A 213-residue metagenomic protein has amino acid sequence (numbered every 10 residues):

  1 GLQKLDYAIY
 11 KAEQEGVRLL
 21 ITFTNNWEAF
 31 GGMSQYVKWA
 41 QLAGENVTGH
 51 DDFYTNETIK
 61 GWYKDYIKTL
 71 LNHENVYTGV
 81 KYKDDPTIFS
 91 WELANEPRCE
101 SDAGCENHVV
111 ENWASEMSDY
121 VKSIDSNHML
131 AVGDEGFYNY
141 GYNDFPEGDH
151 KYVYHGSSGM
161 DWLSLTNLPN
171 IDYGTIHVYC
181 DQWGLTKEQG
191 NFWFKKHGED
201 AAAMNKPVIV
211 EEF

Functional and structural regions predicted by a protein language model:
G1-K196, A203-M204: Active-site mouth of glycoside hydrolases
G133, I209-E212: Active-site neighborhood of phospho(di)ester-bond hydrolases with catalytic His/Asp-centered motifs
E199, N205-V210: Aromatic- and carboxylate-lined catalytic core of secreted/periplasmic carbohydrate-active enzymes
